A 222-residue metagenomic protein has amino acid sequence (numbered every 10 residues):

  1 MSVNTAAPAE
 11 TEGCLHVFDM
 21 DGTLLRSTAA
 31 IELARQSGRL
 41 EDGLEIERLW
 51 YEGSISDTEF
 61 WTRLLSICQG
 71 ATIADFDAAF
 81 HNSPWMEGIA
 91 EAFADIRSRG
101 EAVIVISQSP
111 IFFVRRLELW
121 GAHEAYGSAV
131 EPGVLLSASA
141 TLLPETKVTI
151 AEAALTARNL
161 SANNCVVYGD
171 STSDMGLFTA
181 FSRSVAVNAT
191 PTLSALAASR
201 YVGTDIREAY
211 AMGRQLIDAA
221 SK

Functional and structural regions predicted by a protein language model:
S2-G133: Alpha-helical substrate-recognition element adjacent to the catalytic core
E10-T11, R99-E101, A154-A162, L216 (+1 more regions): Glycine-rich phosphate-binding loop signature in dinucleotide/nucleotide-binding domains
G88, I150-A153, E208: Well-ordered alpha-helical segments embedded in enzymatic catalytic cores
V103-Q108, N164-T204: Acidic, Mg2+-coordinating phosphoryl-transfer loop and its flanking beta/alpha structural elements, shared across
I111, E145, A162-N164, F181 (+3 more regions): An extended, acidic
F112-C165: Substrate-recognition "cap/lid" segment bordering the active-site pocket of phosphatases
S128-V134, A189-L193, D205-A209: Short, acidic/turn-prone active-site loops that include or flank metal/cofactor- and phosphate-binding residues
D205-S221: C-terminal functional extensions of proteins
